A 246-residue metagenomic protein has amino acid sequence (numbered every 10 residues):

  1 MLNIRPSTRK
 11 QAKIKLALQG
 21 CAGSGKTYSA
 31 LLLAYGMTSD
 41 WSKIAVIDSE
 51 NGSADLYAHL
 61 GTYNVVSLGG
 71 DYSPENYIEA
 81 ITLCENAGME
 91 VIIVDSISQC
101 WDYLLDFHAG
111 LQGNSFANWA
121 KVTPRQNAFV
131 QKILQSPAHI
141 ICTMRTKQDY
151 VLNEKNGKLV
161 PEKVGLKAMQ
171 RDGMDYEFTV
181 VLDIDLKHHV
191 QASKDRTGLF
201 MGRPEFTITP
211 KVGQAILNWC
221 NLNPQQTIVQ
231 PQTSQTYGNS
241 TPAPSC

Functional and structural regions predicted by a protein language model:
M1-G20, S24-K26, Y35, A45 (+5 more regions): Interfaces that engage single-stranded nucleic acids at replication/repair/recombination sites
R9-Q11, S39, I133: Generic structural signal for beta-strand residues in well-ordered domains
A17, V91-I93, I141-C142: Structural motif
C21, D40-Q131: Conserved inter-motif catalytic segment of the P-loop NTP-binding fold
C21, N127, Q131-A215: Phosphate-binding/switch region of NTP-binding enzymes
A22, G70, V122-T123, R145 (+1 more regions): Glycine-rich anion-binding surface patch
